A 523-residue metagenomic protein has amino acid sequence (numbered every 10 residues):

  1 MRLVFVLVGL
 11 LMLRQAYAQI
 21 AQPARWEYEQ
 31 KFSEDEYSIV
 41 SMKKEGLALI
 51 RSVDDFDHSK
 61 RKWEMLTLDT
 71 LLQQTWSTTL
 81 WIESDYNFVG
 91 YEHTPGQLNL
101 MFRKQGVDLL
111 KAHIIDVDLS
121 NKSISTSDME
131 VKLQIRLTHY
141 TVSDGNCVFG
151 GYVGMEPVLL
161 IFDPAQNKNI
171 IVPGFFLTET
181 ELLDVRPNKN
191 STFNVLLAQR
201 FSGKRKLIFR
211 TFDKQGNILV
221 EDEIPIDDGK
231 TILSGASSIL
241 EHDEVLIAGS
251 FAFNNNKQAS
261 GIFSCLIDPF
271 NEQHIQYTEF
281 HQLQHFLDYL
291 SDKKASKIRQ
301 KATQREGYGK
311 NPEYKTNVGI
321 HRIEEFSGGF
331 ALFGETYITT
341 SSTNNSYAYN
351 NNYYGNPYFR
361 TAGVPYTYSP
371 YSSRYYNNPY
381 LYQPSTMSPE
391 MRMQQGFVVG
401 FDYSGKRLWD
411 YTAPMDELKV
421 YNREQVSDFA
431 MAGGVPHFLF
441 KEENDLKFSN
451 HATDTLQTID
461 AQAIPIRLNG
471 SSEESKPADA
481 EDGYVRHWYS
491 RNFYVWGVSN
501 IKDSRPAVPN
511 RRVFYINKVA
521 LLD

Functional and structural regions predicted by a protein language model:
M1-P23: Bacterial Sec-dependent N-terminal signal peptides
Q22-Q30, L72-L80, S123-M129, K168-F175 (+5 more regions): A short beta-strand motif characteristic of beta-propeller blades
Q30-V40, I82-H93, M129-V142, L177-P187 (+4 more regions): Repeated scaffold domains used in trafficking and secretory/extracellular systems, primarily beta-propellers
I39-F149: Post-signal peptide N-terminal segment of secreted/secretory-pathway proteins
D54-H58, Q105-L109, G154-E156, R200-K204 (+4 more regions): Short glycine/acidic-enriched loop and turn motifs that connect beta-strands
K62-T70, A112-S120, I161-P164, K206-I218 (+5 more regions): Beta-propeller blade signature
E223-S234, I275-I320, W409-D428, L456-S490: Conserved blade-ending motifs and adjacent loop-strand segments that build the rim/top face of beta-propeller domains
I262, G319-T339, P370, R374-G400 (+2 more regions): Loop/turn-rich, solvent-exposed surfaces of beta-rich toroidal or solenoidal domains
